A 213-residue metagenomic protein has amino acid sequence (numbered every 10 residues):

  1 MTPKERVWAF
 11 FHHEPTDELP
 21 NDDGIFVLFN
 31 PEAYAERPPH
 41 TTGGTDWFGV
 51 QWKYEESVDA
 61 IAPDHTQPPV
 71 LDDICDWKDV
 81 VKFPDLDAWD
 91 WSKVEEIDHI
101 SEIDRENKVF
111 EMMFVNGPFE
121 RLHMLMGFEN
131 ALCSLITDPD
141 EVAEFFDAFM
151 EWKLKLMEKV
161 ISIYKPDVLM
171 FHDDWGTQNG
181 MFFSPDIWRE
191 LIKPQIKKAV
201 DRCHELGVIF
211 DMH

Functional and structural regions predicted by a protein language model:
M1-D72, W77, E95-D98, V109 (+1 more regions): N-terminal basic, low-complexity leaders that serve as flexible interaction/assembly modules and, when applicable, as
M1-F26, K82-H213: Active-site loop segments of alpha/beta catalytic cores
